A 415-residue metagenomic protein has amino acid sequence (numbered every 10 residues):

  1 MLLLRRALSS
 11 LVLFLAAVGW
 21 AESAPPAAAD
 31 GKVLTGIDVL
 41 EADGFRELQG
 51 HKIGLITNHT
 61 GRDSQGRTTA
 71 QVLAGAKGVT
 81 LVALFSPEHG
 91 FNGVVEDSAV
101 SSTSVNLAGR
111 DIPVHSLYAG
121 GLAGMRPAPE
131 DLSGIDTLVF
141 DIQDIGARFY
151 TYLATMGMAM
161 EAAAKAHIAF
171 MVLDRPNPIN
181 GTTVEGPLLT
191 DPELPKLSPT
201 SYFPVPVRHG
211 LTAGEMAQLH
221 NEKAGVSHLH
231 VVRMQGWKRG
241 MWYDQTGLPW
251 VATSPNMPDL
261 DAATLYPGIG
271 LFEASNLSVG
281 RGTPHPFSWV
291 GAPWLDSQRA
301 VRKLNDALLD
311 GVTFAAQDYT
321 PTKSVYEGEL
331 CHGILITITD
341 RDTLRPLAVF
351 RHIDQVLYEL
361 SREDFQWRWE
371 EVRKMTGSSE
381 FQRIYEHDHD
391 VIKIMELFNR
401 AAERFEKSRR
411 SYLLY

Functional and structural regions predicted by a protein language model:
A7-G19: Bacterial N-terminal signal peptides
T80-H89, L173: Short internal beta-strands
N92-S98, M171-L194: Glycine-rich, charge-decorated loop segments at or immediately adjacent to ligand/cofactor-binding or catalytic sites
D97-I135, A147: Glycine-rich oxoanion-binding loops at beta->alpha junctions
D144-M156: Glycine/threonine-rich flexible loop motifs
P195-Y266: Conserved anion/nucleotide-ligand pocket segment
W237-Q317: Glycine-rich, aromatic-lined ligand/substrate-binding cores of catalytic and carbohydrate-binding domains
G291-L397: Conserved functional hotspot residues or short segments at active or partner-binding sites across diverse domains
